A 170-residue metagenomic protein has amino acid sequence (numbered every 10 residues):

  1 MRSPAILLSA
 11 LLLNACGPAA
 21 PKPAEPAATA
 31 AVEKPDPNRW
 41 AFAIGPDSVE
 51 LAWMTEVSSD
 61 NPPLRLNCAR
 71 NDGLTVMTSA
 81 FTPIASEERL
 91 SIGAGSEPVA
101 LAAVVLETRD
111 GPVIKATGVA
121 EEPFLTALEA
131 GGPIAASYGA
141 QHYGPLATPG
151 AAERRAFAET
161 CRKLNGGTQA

Functional and structural regions predicted by a protein language model:
R2-L8: Sec-dependent signal peptide recognition, specifically the positively charged N-region followed immediately by
L12-A15: C-terminal motif of bacterial Sec signal peptides marking the signal peptidase cleavage site
G17-A20: Bacterial signal peptide processing site
P23-S86: An ectodomain-focused feature that recognizes extracytoplasmic/extracellular
N61-N71, R89-G95, T126-P133: Extended Gly/Ser/Thr-rich low-complexity repeat segments, especially those forming or decorating extracellular
G73-L101, V105: Mid-length scaffold segments of soluble, non-membrane domains
P98-A170: Internal interaction segment
